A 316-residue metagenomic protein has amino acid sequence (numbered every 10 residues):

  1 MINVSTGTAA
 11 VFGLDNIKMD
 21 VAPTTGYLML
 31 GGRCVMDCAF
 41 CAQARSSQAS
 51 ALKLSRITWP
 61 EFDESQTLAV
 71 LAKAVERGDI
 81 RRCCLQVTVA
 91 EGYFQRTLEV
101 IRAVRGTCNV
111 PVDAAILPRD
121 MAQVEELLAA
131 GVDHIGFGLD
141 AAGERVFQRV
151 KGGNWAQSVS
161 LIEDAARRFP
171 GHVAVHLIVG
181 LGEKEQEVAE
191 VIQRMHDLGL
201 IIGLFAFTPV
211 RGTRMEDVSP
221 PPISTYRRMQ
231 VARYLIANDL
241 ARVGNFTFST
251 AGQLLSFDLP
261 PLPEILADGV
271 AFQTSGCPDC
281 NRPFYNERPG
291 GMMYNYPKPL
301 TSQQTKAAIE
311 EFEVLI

Functional and structural regions predicted by a protein language model:
M1-E61, V70-K73, A271, P283: N-terminal [4Fe-4S]-dependent radical SAM core
M1-G26, R77, E190-I316: Auxiliary Fe-S-binding modules of radical SAM enzymes
R33-M36, F62, Q66, Q95 (+5 more regions): Conserved active-site and cofactor/substrate-binding residues in soluble primary-metabolism enzymes
R45-F94, T107-Q123, A130-S160, A174 (+1 more regions): Core AdoMet radical
A74-V75, V104, L127, A165 (+1 more regions): Generic structural signal for hydrophobic
Q95-V112, A156-H172, P220-N245: Alpha-helix-loop-beta-strand connector modules within alpha/beta enzyme cores
D120-A130, L181-D197: Catalytic cores of alpha/beta
I162-Q186, F207, G212, V218: Conserved strand-turn element in the central/C-terminal portion of the radical SAM core barrel that lines
